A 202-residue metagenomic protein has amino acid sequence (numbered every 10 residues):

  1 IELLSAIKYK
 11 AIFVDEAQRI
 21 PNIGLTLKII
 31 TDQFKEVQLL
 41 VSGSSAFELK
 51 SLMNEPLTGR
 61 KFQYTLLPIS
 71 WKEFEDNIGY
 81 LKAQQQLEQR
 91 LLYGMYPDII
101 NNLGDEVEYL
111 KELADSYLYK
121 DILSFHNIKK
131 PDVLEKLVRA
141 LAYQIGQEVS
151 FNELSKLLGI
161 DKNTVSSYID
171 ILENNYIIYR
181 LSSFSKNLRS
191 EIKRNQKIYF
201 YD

Functional and structural regions predicted by a protein language model:
S5-N22: Conserved P-loop NTPase "ATPase switch" module shared by AAA+ and STAND
F13, Q38-S44, T65: Structural recognition of the conserved hydrophobic beta-strand(s) that form the central parallel beta-sheet of P-loop
Q18-L40: Conserved Walker B catalytic segment
I29-I30, F47-Q63, I78: Short regulatory helix/loop adjacent to the ATP-binding pocket of P-loop NTPases
S44-L49, I69-K72, E106, S185: Conserved nucleotide-binding/hydrolysis micro-motifs of P-loop NTPases
L66-Q85: Conserved small helical "lid"/interfacial subdomain of P-loop NTPases
Y80-S116, S124: Amphipathic alpha-helical "lid/sensor" segments that cap RecA-like P-loop NTPase cores
G104-D202: Accessory nucleic acid-recognition modules appended to NTPase machines
